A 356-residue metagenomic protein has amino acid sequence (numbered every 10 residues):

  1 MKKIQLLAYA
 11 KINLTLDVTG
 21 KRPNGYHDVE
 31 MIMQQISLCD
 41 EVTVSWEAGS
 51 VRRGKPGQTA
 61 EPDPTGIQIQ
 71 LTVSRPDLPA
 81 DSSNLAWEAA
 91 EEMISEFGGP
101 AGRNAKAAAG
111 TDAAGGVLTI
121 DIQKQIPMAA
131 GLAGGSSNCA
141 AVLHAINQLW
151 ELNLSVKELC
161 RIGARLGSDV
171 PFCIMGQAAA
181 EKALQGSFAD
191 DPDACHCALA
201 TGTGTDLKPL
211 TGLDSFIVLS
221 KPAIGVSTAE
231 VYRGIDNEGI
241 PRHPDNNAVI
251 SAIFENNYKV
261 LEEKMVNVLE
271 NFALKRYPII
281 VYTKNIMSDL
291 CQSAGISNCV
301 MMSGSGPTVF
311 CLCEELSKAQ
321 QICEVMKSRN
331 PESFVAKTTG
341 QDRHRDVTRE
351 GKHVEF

Functional and structural regions predicted by a protein language model:
M1-A130, Q148-K157, L184, D193 (+2 more regions): ATP-binding N-lobe of GHMP and related small-molecule kinases
K2-L7, T15-D17, K21-N24, D28 (+2 more regions): ATP-dependent small-molecule kinase catalytic core of the GHMP/sugar-kinase superfamily and closely related
M31, E88, E92, A145 (+3 more regions): Alpha-helical scaffold segments in soluble metabolic enzymes
A80-W87, A140, V281, Q320: Short, well-ordered alpha-helical segments
A130-E158, F172-I174: DPxDG-like acidic metal-binding loop motif
G306-V309: Conserved glycine-rich beta-strand-loop-beta hairpin in the small C-terminal domain of fold type I
